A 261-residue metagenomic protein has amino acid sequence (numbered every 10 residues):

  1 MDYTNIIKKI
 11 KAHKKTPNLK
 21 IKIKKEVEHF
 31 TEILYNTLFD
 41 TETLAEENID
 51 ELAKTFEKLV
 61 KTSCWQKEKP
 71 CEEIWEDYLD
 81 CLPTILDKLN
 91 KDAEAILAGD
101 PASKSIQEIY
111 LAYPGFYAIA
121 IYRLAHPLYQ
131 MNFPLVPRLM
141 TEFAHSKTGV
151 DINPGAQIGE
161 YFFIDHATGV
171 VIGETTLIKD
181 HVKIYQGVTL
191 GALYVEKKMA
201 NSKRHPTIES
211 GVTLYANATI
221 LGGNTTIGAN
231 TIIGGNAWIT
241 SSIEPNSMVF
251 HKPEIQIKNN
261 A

Functional and structural regions predicted by a protein language model:
M1-E142: Terminal amphipathic alpha-helical/low-complexity segments used for targeting or macromolecular assembly
K104-I106, H145-K147, G234: Residue-level signal for pocket-adjacent positions within structured domains
Q107, L111, E142-F143, A200 (+2 more regions): Residue-level signal for alpha-helical context at structural boundaries
Q130-E160: Short, conserved active-site entrance elements at the starts or edges of catalytic domains
T148, N153-P154, G159-E160, D165-E174 (+12 more regions): Left-handed beta-helix
